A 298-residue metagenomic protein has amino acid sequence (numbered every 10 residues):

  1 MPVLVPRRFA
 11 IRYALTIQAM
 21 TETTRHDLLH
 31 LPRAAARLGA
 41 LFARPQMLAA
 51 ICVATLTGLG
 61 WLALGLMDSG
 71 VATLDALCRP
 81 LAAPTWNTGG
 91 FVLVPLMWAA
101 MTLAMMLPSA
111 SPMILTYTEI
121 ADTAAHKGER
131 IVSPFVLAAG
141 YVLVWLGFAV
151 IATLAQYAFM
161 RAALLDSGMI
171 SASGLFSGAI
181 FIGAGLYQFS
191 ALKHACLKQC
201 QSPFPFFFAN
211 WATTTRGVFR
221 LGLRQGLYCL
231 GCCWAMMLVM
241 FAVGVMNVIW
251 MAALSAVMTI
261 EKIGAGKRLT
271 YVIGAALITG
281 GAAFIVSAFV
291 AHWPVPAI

Functional and structural regions predicted by a protein language model:
M1-A19: N-terminal amphipathic/basic-hydrophobic helices that include classical n-h-c signal peptides and signal-anchor
I17-A100, T123-H126, M160, L164-M169 (+2 more regions): Histidine-/acidic- and/or cysteine-rich, low-complexity loops and terminal segments associated with membrane
A49, V53, G89-V94, S133 (+4 more regions): Residue-level signature of transmembrane alpha-helical entry/exit and packing/kink sites in multi-pass membrane
A54-L62, I180-L186, M258: Hydrophobic core segments of alpha-helical transmembrane domains in multi-pass membrane transport and ion-translocation
V92-E119, A139-F148, G185-W211, T215-K262: Functional transmembrane helices that embed catalytic/metal-coordinating motifs
S111-S167: Hydrophobic alpha-helical segments and helix pairs
A256-G280: Interfacial loop-to-transmembrane junctions
